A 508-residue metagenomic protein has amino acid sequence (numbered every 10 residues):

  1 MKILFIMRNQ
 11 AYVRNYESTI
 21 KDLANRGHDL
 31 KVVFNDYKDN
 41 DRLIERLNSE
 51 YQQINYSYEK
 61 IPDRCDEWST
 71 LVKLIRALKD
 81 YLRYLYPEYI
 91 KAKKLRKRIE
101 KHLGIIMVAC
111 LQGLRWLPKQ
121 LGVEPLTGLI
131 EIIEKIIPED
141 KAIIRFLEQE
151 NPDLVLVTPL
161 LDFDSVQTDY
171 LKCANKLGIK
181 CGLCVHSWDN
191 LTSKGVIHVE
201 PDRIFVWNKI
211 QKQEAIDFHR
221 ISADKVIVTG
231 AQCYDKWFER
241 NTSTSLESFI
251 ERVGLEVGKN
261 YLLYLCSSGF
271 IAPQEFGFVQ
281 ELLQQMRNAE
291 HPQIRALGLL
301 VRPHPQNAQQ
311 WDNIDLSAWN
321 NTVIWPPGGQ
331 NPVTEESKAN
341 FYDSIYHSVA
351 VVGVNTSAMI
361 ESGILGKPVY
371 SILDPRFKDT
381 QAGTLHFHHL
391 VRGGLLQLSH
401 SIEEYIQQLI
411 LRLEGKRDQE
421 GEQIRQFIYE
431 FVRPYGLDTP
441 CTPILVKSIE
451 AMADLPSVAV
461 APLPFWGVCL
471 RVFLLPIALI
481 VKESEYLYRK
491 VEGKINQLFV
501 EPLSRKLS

Functional and structural regions predicted by a protein language model:
K2-L4, K94, R98-I99, I144-D164 (+1 more regions): Short N-terminal targeting/anchoring amphipathic segment
F5-E17, L160-F163, F270-Q274: A short, glycine/small-residue-rich beta-strand->loop->alpha-helix junction that serves as a flexible
A11, H28-I144, E148-Q149, A478-S508: Conserved N-terminal ligand/cofactor-binding loop architecture of enzyme catalytic domains
Y51-I54, I130-E134, P138, L154 (+2 more regions): Active-site-proximal region of nucleotide-activated glycan assembly enzymes, centered on histidine/acidic-rich loops
E148, Q306-A358, L365: Donor nucleotide-activated moiety binding/catalytic core segment of transferases that use nucleotide-activated donors
H198-P201, I221-A223, V228, S357-P434: Catalytic binding pocket for nucleotide-activated donors in carbohydrate/polymer assembly enzymes
Y234-N331: Conserved catalytic-core segment of nucleotide-activated headgroup transferases in glycan assembly
T242, C266-F270, Q397-S508: C-terminal amphipathic helix plus adjacent low-complexity, charged tail appended to glycosyltransferase catalytic
